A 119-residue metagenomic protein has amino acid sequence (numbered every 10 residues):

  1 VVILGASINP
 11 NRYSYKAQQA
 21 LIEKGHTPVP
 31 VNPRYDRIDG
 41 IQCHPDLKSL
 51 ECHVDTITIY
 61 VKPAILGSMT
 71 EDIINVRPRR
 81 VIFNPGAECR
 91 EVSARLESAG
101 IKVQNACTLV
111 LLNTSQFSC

Functional and structural regions predicted by a protein language model:
I8-R12, Q18-D39: NAD(P)-binding Rossmann-fold cofactor-contacting core
H26, V76-R80, A99-I101: A short helix->loop->beta-strand "cap" motif at the edges of active sites that frequently abuts
G40-K48, G100-V103: Active-site regions of enzymes building and remodeling cell-envelope glycoconjugates
L47, E51-A87: Mid-chain, well-packed structural core segment of small domains
P85-L112: Rossmann-fold NAD(P)-binding glycine/threonine-rich loop
L112-C119: A charged, well-structured terminal subsegment
